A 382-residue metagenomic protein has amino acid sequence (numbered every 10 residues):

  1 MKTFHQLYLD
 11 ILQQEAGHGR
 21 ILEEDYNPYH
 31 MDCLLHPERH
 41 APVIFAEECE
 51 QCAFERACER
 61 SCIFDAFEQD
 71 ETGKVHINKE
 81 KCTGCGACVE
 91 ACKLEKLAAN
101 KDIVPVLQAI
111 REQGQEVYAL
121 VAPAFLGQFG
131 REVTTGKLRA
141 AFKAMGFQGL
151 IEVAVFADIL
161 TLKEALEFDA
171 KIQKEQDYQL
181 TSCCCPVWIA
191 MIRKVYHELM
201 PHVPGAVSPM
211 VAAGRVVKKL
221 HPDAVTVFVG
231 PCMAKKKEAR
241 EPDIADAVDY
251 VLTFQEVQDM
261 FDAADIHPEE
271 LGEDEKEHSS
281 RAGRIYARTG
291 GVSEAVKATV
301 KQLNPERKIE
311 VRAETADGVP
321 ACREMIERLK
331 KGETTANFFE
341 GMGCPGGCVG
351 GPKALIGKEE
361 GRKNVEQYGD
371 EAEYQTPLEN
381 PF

Functional and structural regions predicted by a protein language model:
M1-S61, D65, G341, R362-F382: Ferredoxin-type iron-sulfur electron-transfer modules and their immediate structural context
K2-Q14, N100-F382: Iron-sulfur-associated redox domains of electron-transfer enzymes in respiratory and anaerobic energy metabolism
E24, C33, P37, A57 (+9 more regions): Amphipathic, alpha-helical segments enriched in basic
L35-R39, A46-E50, F67-E71, N78-K79 (+2 more regions): Short, intrinsically disordered, charge-biased short linear motifs at domain edges
C49, R56-A57, I63-F64, K79 (+4 more regions): Mixed-charge, polar/low-complexity N-terminal
E50-N78, T83, A87-I103, P352-L355: Iron-sulfur cluster-binding cysteine motifs and their immediate structural context in ferredoxin-like electron-transfer
